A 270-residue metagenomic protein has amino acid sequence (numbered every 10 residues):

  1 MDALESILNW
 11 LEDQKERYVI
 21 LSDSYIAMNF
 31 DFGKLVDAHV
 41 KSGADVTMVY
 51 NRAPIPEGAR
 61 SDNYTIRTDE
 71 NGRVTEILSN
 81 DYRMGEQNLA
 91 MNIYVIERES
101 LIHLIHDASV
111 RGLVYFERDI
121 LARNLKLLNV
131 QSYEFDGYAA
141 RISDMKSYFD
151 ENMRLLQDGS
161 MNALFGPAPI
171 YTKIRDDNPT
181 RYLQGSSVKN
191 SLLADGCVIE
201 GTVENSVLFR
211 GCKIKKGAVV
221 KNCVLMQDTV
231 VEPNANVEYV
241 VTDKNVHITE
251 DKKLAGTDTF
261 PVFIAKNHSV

Functional and structural regions predicted by a protein language model:
M1-N152, I264: Unchanged
E99, D107-V270: Left-handed beta-helix
